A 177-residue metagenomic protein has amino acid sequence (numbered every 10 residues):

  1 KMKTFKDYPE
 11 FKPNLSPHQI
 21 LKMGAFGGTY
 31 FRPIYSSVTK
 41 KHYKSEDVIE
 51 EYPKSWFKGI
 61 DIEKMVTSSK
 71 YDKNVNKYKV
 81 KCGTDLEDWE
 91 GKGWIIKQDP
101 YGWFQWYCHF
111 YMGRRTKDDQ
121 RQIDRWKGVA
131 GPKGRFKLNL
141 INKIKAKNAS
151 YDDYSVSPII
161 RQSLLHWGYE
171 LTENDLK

Functional and structural regions predicted by a protein language model:
K1-Q98, G102, R114, G134-I159 (+2 more regions): Compositionally biased, intrinsically disordered low-complexity regions enriched for acidic
F110-K137: Short linear, low-complexity motifs centered on an aromatic residue
